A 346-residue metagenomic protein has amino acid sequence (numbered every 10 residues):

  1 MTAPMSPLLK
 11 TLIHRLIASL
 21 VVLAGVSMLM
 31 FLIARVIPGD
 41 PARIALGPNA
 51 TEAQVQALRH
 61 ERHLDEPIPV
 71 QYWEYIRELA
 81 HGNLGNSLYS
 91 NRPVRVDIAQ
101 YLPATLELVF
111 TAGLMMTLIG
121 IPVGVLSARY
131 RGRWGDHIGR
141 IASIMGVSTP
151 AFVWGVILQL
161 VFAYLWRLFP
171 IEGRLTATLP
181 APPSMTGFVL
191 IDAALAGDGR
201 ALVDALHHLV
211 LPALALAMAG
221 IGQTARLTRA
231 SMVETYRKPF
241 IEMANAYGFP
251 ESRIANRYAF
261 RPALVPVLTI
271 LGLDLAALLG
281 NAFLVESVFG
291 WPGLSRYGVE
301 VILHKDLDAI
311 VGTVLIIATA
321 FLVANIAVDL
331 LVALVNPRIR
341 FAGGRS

Functional and structural regions predicted by a protein language model:
M1-L8, D65-I121: An internal, D/E-rich "acidic patch" concept
S6-T11, L102-G135, A181-S346: Alpha-helical transmembrane segments of integral membrane proteins, especially multi-pass inner/plasma-membrane
L8, L16, I68-L84, V94 (+8 more regions): Hydrophobic alpha-helical segments of integral membrane proteins, encompassing both true transmembrane helices
S19, Y101, T105, I141-S148 (+2 more regions): Residue-level signal for discrete positions within transmembrane alpha-helices of multi-pass small-molecule
L20-M30, A104, L108, F321: Helix-terminus/capping and membrane-interface signal
V22-W73, F162-A201: Hydrophobic alpha-helical transmembrane segments of membrane transport/permease proteins and related membrane-embedded
L126-T149, W154, Y164-L165, L227: Short loop segments and helix-boundary regions at transmembrane helix junctions of multi-pass inner-membrane proteins
